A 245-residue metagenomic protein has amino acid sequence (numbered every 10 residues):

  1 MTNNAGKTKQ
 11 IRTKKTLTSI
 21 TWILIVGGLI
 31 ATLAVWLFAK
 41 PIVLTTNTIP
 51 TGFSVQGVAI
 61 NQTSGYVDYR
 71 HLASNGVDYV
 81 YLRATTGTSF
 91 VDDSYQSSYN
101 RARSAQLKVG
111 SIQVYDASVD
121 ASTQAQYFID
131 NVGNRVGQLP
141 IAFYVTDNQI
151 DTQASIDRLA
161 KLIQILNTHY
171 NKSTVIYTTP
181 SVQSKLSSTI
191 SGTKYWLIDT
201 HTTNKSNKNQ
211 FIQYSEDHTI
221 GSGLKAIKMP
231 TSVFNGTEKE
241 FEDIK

Functional and structural regions predicted by a protein language model:
M1-L17: N-terminal Lys/Arg-rich, disordered targeting/topogenic segments
T2, G6, N47, G52-I60 (+3 more regions): Functionally critical loop-and-helix segments that line ligand-binding/catalytic clefts of soluble enzyme domains
T18-K40: Hydrophobic membrane-insertion alpha-helices, especially the h-region of bacterial N-terminal signal peptides
T45, P50-G65, A84-K161, T168-H169: Substrate-binding cleft of extracellular glycoside hydrolase catalytic domains
V55-G57, D78-Y79, K108-G110, Q138-A142 (+3 more regions): Structural preference for beta-strand elements that scaffold enzyme active sites
P140-S206: Catalytic domains of cell-wall/extracellular-matrix polysaccharide-remodeling enzymes, centered on de-N-acetylation
